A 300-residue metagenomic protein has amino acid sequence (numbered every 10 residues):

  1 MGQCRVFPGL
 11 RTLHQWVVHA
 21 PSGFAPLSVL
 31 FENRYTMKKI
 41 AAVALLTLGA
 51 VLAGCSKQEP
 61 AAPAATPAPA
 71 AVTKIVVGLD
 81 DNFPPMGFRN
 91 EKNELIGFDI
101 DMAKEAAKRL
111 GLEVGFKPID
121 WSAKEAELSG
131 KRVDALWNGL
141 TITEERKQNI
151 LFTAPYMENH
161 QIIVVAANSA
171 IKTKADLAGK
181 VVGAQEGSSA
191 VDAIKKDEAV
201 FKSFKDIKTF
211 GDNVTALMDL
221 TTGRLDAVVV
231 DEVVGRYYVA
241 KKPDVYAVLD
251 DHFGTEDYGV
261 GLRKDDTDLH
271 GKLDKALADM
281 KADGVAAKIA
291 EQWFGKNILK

Functional and structural regions predicted by a protein language model:
V51-G54: C-terminal motif of bacterial Sec signal peptides marking the signal peptidase cleavage site
K57-P63, S189-K208, A247-L249, A278-K300: Ligand-binding clefts/hinges and TM-proximal coupling segments of bilobed small-molecule sensing domains
P63-P69, V165-V182: Flexible hinge/capping segments at coil-to-helix
A64-G139: Extracytoplasmic small-molecule ligand-binding "clamshell" domains of the periplasmic binding protein/Venus flytrap
D81, E158-V165, R236-A278, F294-K300: Periplasmic-binding protein-like
R89, A103-G111, A190-T209, V239-P243: Ligand-binding cleft/hinge of the Venus flytrap
K104-R109, K117-P118, S122-A135, N149-L151 (+4 more regions): Short helices/loops that flank or line small-molecule/ion binding pockets
L140-Q148, A193-E198, T221-T222, D226-G254: A ligand-binding cleft/hinge motif common to bilobed small-molecule-binding domains
